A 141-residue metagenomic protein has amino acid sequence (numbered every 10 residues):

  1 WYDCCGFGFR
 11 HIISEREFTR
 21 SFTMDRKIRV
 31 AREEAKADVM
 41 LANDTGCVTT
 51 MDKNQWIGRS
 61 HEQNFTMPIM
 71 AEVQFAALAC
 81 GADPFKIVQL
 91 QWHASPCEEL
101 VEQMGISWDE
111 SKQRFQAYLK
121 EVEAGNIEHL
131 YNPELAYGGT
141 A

Functional and structural regions predicted by a protein language model:
W1-T19: Short connector loops at secondary-structure junctions
R10-H11, M51-R59, P84: Histidine/acidic-residue-rich catalytic or RNA/ligand-binding cores of hydrolases and nuclease-related proteins
E15-M24, P84-Q103: A polyampholytic, Gly/Pro-enriched intrinsically disordered region
T19-A35, T50, Q55-W56: A short, acidic, amphipathic alpha-helical segment used as a generic capping/interface helix at domain edges
R26-V39, S95-A124, A141: Extended, charge-rich low-complexity interaction segments
V48-K53, A77-G81: Short active-site-adjacent structural elements
H61-A94: Short, flexible loop segments at boundaries between secondary-structure elements
